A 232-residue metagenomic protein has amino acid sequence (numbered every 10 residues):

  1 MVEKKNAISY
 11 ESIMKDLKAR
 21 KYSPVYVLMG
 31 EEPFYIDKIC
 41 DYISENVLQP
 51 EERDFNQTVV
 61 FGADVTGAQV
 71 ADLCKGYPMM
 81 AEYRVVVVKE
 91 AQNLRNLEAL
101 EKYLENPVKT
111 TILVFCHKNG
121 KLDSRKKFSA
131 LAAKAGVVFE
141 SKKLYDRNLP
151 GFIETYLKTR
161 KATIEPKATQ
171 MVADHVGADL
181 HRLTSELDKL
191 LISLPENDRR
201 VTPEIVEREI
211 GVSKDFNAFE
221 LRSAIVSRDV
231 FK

Functional and structural regions predicted by a protein language model:
M1-K232: Conserved beta/loop motifs at nucleotide-recognition and modification sites
